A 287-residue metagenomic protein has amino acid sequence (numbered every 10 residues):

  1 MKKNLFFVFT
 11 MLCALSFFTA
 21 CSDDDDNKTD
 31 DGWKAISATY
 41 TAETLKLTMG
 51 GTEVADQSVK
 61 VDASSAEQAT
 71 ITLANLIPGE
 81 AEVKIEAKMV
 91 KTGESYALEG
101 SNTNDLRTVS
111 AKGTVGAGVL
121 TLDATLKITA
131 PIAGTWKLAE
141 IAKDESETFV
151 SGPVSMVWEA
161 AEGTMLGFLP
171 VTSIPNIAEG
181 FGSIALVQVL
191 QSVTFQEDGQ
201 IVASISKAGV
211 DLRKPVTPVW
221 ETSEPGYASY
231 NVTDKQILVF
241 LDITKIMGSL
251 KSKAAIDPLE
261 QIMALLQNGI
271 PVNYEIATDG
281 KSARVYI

Functional and structural regions predicted by a protein language model:
K2-L5, T10, A14-A42, V119-A139: Bacterial Sec-dependent N-terminal signal peptides
D30-E53, K127-N176: Tryptophan-anchored aromatic micro-motifs
T44-G79: Post-signal-peptide N-terminal segment of Sec-exported extracytoplasmic proteins
V61, L138, Y274-I276: A structural signal for short, hydrophobic beta-strand segments that form beta-sheets in beta-rich/all-beta domains
S65-S110, I174-S282, Y286: Contiguous, well-ordered beta-strand patches that form the walls/edges of small beta-barrel/beta-sandwich domains
L98-V150: Long, acidic/polar, low-complexity amphipathic helices and coiled-coil-like
R107-V115, G152-G163, S249-K253: Short, surface-exposed polybasic-and-hydrophobic patches located at secondary-structure transitions
